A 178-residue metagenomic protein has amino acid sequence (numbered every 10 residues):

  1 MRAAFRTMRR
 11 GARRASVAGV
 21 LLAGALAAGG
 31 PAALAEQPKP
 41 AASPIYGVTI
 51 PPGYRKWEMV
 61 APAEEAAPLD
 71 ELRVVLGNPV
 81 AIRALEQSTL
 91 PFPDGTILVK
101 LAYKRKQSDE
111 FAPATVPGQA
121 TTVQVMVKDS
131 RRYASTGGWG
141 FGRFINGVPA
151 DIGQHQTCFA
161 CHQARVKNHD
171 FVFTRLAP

Functional and structural regions predicted by a protein language model:
M1-G11: N-terminal secretory signal peptides that target proteins for export/translocation
A12, A27, L69-V75: Hydrophobic alpha-helical segments
S16-G29: Bacterial N-terminal signal peptides
G30-A35: Sec/Tat signal peptide C-region and signal peptidase I cleavage site
P38-R73, E86-P178: Sequence context surrounding c-type heme c attachment/ligation sites in exported
R73-R83: Short, structured beta-strand/loop micro-motifs enriched in basic residues and often containing a Trp
